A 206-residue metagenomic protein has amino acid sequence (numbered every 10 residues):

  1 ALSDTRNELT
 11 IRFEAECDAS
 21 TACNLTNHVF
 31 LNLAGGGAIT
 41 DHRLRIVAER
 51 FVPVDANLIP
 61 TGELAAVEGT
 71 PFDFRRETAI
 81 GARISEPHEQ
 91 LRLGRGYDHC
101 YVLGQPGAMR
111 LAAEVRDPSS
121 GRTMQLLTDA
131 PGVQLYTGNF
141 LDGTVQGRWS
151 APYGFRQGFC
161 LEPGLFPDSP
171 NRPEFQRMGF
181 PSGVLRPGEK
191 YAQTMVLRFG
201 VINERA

Functional and structural regions predicted by a protein language model:
A1-A206: An exposed, glycine/acidic-rich loop-and-rim segment of catalytic or binding clefts
